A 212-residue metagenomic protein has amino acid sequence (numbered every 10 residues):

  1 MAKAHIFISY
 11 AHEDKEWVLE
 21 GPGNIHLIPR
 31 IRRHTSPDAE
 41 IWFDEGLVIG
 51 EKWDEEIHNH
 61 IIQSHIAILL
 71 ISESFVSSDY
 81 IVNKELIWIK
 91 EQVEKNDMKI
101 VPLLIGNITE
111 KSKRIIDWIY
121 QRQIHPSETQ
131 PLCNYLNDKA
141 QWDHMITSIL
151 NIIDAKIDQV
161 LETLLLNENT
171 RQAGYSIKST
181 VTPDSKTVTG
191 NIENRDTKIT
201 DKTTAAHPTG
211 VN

Functional and structural regions predicted by a protein language model:
M1-R32, E51-W53, D97-K99, L104-E193 (+2 more regions): C-terminal interaction surface of TIR/SEFIR-family domains
S9, W42-D44, L69-S72, L103-I105: Conserved beta-strand segments of the P-loop GTPase G domain that flank and frequently precede/overlap
K15, L47-V48, S74-V76: Short strand->helix junction
R33-G46: Conserved RecA-like helicase motor-core motifs
I57: Acidic, amphipathic alpha-helical patches
H60-I61: Structural alpha-helical scaffold elements that stabilize or flank donor/cofactor-binding regions in carbohydrate
S64: An anion/phosphate-binding loop that grips the pyrophosphate of nucleotide cofactors and donors
E73-M98, I108: Conserved TIR/SEFIR loop-to-helix hotspot centered on a Trp-containing motif with a nearby acidic residue
